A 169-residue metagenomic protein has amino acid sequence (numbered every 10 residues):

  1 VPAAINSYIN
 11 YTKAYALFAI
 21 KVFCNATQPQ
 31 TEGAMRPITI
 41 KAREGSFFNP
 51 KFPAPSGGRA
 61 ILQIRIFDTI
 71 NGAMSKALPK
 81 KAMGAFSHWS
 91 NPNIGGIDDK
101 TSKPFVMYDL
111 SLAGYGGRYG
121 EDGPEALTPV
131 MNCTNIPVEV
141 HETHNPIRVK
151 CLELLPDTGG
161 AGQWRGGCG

Functional and structural regions predicted by a protein language model:
V1-C168: Glycine/proline-enriched, intrinsically flexible loops and inter-domain linkers
